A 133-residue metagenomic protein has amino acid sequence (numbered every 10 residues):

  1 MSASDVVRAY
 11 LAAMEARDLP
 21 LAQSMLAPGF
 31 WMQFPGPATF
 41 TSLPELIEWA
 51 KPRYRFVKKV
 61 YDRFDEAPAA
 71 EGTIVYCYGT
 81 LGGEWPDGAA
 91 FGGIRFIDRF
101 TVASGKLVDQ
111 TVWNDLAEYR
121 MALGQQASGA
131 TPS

Functional and structural regions predicted by a protein language model:
M1-M25: Short acidic-aromatic low-complexity motifs
Y10, L21-Q23, F30, L46 (+3 more regions): Hydrophobic pocket/interface hotspot
L19-T73: A solvent-exposed, acidic/Ser-Thr-rich amphipathic alpha-helical stretch
K59-F64, C77-L81, L107, V112: Hydrophobic, well-ordered secondary-structure segments that either form specific early membrane-associated helices used
G72-G82, P132: Short, positively charged
T80-S104: Exposed beta-sheet edge and beta->alpha loop/turn motif
T111-S133: Low-complexity, intrinsically disordered terminal/linker segments enriched in charged and Gly/Pro repeats
